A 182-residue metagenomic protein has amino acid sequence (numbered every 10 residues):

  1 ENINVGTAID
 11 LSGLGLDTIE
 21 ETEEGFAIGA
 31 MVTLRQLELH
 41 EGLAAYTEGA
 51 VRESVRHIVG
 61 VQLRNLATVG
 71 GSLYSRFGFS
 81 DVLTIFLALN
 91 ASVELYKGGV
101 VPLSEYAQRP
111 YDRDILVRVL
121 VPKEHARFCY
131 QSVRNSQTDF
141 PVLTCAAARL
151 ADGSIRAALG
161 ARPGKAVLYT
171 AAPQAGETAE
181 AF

Functional and structural regions predicted by a protein language model:
E1-F182: C-terminal structural segment of proteins
